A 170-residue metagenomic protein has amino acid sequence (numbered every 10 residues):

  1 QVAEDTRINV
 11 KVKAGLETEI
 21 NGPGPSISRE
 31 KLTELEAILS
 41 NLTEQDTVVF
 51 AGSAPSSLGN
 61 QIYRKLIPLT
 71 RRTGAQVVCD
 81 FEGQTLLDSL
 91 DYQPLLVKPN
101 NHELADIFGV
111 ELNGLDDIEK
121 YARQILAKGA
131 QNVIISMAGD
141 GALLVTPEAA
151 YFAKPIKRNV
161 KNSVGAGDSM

Functional and structural regions predicted by a protein language model:
Q1-T47: Conserved N-terminal subdomain of the carbohydrate kinase-like
V2-A3, G22-G24, A51-S53, D80-E82 (+3 more regions): Fold-independent oxyanion-binding glycine-rich loops and adjacent beta-strand/coil segments at enzyme active sites
R29-E30, D106-L112, V160-G165: Short, charged, surface-exposed secondary-structure boundary motifs
L35-I38, I62, L66, Y121: A general structural detector for well-ordered alpha-helical segments in enzyme core domains, enriched
L42-T43, L90-D91, A127: A short, aliphatic-rich alpha-helical micro-motif
T47-D116: Conserved beta-alpha-beta core of the PfkB/ribokinase-like small-molecule kinase fold
P68-R72, L115-M170: Conserved phosphate-binding/catalytic region of the ribokinase-like
